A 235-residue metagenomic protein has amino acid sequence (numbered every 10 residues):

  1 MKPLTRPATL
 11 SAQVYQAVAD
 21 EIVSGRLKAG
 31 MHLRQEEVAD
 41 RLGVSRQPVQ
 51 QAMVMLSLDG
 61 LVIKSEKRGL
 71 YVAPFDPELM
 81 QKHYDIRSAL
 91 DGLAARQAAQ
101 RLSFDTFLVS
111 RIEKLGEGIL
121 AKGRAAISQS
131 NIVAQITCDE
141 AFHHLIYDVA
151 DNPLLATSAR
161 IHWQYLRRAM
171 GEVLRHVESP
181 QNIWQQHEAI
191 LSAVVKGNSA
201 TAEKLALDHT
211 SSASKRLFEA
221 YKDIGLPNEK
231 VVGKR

Functional and structural regions predicted by a protein language model:
M1-F104, F218-R235: Short linear motifs at protein or domain termini
T9, K114, V133, E178-Q181: Short helix-capping and inter-helix turn/linker motifs at the boundaries of alpha-helical repeat units
V18, A94, A98, I146-A150 (+4 more regions): Hydrophobic recognition helices of helix-based DNA-binding modules
E21, G25, K122, H162-A169 (+3 more regions): A short secondary-structure junction motif
I22, A98, L102, G123-I127 (+2 more regions): Hydrophobic residues in alpha-helical segments
R41, L174-R235: C-terminal regulatory/effector modules of DNA-binding transcriptional regulators
E78, H83, D105-G171, Q185-A189 (+1 more regions): Conserved amphipathic alpha-helical segments that form helical-bundle/coiled-coil interaction surfaces
A98-L102, A150-S158, M170-V177, L217 (+2 more regions): Long, hydrophobic, amphipathic alpha-helical segments used as structural scaffolds
